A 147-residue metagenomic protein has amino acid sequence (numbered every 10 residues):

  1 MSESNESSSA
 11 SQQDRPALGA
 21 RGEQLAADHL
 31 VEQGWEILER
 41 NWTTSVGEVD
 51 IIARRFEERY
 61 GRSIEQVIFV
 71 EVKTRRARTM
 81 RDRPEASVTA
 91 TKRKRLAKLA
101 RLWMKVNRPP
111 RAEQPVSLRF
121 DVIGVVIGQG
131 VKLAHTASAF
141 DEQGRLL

Functional and structural regions predicted by a protein language model:
M1-D14, R59-S63, A112, L146-L147: Short, low-complexity, intrinsically disordered N-terminal peptides in bacterial proteins
M1-N41: Acidic-basic catalytic patches of nuclease active cores, encompassing PD-(D/E)XK and other metal-cofactor nuclease
S2, E6, T74-G128: Catalytic cores of nucleic-acid endonucleases
W42-S45, Q114: A short beta-turn/loop motif at secondary-structure boundaries
S45-E48, Q129-G130: Short acidic/glycine-enriched loop/turn segments that link adjacent beta-strands
G47, Q66-I68, R119-D121: Protein kinase-like catalytic core scaffold
I51-A77, R81, L96: Conserved catalytic cores of phosphodiester-cleaving nucleases, focusing on short active-site segments
G124-L147: Short, low-complexity, polybasic intrinsically disordered segments
